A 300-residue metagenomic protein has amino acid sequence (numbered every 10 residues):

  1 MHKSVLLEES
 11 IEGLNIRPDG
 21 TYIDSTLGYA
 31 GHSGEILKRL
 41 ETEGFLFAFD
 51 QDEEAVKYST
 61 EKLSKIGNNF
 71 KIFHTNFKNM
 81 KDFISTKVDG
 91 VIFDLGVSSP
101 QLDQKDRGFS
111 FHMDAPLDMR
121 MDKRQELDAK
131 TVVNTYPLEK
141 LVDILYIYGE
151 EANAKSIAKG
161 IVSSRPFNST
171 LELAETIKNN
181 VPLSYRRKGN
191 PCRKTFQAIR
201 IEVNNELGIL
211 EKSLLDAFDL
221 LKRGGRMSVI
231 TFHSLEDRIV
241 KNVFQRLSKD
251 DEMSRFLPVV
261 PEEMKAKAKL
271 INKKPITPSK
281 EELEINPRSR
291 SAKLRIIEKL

Functional and structural regions predicted by a protein language model:
M1-L300: S-adenosyl-L-methionine-dependent methyltransferase catalytic core, i.e., the SAM/SAH-binding region
